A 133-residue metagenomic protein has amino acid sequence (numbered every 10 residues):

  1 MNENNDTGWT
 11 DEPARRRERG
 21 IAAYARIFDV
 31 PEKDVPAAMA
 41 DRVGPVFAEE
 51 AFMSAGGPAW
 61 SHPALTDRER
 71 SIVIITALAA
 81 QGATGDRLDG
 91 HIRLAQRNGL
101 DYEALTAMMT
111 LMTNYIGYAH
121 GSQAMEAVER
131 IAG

Functional and structural regions predicted by a protein language model:
M1-D67, Q123-G133: Acidic, glycine/proline-rich low-complexity segments that act as flexible tails and inter-domain linkers
R15, E49-F52, G82-L88, I116: Short acidic alpha-helix initiation/capping motifs at coil-to-helix transition points, especially at protein N-termini
A23, A55, G90-L94, A107-M108: A general alpha-helix detector
D67-I72, G99-D101: A short glycine/small-residue-enriched secondary-structure motif
E69-L78, M108-M109: Short, structured motif recognition centered on aromatic/hydrophobic residues
S71, I116-S122: Substrate/cofactor-recognition hotspot
A79-A80, L111-Y118: A short structural micro-motif
T84-A104, G121-I131: Extended intrinsically disordered, low-complexity coil regions enriched in Ser, Thr, Gly, Ala and often Pro
